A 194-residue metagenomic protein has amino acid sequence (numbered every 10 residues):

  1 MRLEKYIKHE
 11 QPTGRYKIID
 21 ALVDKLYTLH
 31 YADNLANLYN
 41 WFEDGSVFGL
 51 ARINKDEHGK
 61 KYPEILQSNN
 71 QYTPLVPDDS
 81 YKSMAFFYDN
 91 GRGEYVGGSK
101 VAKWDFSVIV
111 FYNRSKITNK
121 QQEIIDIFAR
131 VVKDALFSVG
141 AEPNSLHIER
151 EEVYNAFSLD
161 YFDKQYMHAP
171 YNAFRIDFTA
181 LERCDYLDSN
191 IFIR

Functional and structural regions predicted by a protein language model:
M1-Y95: Small/polar-rich, solvent-exposed N-terminal microdomains that initiate assembly or binding
L3-P12, A169-R194: C-terminal tail/extension regions appended to the core domain(s) of diverse proteins
R15-Y16, K116-Q122: Short, conserved charged micro-motifs
N34-N40, N54, N69-N70, N90 (+6 more regions): Detector for Asparagine
G45, Q122-L181: Acidic-leaning, charged glycine-interspersed low-complexity segments
G98-F106, N119-F128: "Short basic amphipathic alpha-helical interaction patches in structured regions
S99-S115, H168-C184: Oligomerization/assembly interface segments of phage tail-like spikes and tubes
